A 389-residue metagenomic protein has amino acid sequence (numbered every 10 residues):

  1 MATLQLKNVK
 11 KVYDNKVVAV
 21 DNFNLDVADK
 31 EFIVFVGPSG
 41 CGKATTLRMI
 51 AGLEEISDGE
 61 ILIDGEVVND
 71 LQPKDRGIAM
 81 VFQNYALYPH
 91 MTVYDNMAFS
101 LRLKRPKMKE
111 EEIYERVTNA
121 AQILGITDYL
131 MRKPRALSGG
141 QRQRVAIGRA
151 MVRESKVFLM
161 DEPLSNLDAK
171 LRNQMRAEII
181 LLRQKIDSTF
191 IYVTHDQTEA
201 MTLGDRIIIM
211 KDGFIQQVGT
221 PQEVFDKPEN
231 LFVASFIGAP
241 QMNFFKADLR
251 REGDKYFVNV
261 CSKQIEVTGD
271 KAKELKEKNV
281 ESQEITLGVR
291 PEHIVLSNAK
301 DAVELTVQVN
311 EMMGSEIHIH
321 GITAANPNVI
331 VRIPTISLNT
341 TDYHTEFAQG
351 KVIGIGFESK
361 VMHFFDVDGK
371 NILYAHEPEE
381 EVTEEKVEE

Functional and structural regions predicted by a protein language model:
V36-P38: The feature captures the beta-strand-to-loop junction immediately N-terminal to the Walker
A51: Helix-to-loop junction immediately C-terminal to a conserved catalytic motif
S57-E60, D212, M362: Conserved coupling/switch loops of ABC nucleotide-binding domains, chiefly the family-specific signature
G59-V67: Conserved ABC transporter NBD signature motif
R76-F236: ABC ATPase nucleotide-binding domains
E252-E389: Non-catalytic connector elements of ABC transporters
